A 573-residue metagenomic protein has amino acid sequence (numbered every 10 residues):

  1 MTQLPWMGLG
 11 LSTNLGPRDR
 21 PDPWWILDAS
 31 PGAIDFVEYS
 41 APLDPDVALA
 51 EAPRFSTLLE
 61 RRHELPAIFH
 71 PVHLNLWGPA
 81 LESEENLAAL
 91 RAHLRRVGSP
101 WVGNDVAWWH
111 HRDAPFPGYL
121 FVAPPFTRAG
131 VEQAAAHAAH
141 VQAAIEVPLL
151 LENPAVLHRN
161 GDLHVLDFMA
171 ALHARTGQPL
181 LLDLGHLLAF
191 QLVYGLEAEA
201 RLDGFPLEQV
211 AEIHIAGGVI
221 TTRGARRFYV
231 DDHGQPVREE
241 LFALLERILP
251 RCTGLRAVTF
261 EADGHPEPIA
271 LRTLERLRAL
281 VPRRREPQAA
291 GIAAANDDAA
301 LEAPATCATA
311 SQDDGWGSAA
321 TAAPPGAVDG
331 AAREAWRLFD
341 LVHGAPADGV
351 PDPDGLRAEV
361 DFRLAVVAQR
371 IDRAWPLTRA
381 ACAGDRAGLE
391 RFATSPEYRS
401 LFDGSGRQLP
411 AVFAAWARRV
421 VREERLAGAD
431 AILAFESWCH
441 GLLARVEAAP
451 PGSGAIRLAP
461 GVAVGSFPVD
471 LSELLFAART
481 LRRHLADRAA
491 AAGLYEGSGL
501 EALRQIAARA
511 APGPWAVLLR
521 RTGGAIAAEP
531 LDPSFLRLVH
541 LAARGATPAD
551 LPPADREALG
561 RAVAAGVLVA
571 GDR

Functional and structural regions predicted by a protein language model:
M1-I26: Boundary/entry segment of secreted carbohydrate-active catalytic domains
W25-G32, A50-F69, E85-P100, A139-A144 (+3 more regions): Acidic (Asp/Glu)-rich catalytic clusters
V37, V102, D183, I213 (+1 more regions): Conserved, mostly hydrophobic/aromatic
A48-A50, L81, F121-A123, R128 (+1 more regions): Gly/Pro-rich active-site loop or hairpin
S83-L180: Active-site acidic/histidine proton-transfer and metal-coordination neighborhood in alpha/beta enzyme cores
Q142-A225: Acidic/histidine-rich catalytic cores of soluble enzymes
R283, I292-S453, L519-R573: Long, charge-rich, low-complexity alpha-helical segments
V462-R544: Low-complexity, glycine/alanine/valine/leucine- and proline-rich hydrophobic stretches
